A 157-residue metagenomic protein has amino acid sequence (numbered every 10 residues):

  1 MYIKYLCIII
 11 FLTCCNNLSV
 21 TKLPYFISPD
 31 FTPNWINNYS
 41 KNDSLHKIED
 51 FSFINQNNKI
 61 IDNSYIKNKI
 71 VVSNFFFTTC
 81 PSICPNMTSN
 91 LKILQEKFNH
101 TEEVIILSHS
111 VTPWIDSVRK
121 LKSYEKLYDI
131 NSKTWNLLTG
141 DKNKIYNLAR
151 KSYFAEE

Functional and structural regions predicted by a protein language model:
M1-D50: N-terminal targeting signals for export/organelle localization
I10, C84, V118: Short glycine-/acidic-enriched loop or helix-start segments at secondary-structure transitions that form or flank
L12, F77, K142: ATP/adenylate-binding site constellation spanning eukaryotic-like Ser/Thr protein kinases, ABC-transporter
K47-E49, V71, I105, K133: Envelope-exposed proteins and targeting segments
N55-Q56: Short, acidic, Ser/Thr-enriched surface-loop or helix-capping motifs
I61-L91, L107: Short active-site neighborhood of thiol/selenol oxidoreductases, capturing the structured segment around
T88-R150: Structural microenvironment flanking redox-active thiols in thiol-disulfide oxidoreductases
Y153-E157: A polyampholytic, Gly/Pro-enriched intrinsically disordered region
